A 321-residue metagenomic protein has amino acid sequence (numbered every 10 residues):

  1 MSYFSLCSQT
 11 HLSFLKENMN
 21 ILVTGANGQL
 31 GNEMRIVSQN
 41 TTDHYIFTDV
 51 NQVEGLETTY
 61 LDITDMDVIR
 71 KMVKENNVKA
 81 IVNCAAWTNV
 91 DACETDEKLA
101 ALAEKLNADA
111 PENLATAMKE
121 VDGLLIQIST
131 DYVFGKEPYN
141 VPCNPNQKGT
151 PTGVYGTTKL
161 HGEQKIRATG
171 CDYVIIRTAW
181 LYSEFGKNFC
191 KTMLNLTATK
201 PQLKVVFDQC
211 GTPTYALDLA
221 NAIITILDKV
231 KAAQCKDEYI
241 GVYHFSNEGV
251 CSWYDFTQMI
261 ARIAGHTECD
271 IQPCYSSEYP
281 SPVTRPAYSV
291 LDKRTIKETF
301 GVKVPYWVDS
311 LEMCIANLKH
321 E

Functional and structural regions predicted by a protein language model:
L22-V37: N-terminal Rossmann NAD(P)H-binding glycine-rich loop of SDR-like oxidoreductase domains
T24, T48, C84, L125-T130 (+1 more regions): SDR active-site strand-loop-helix element
Q52-D65: Rossmann-fold cofactor-recognition segment
I63-L106: NAD(P)H-binding glycine-rich loop region in Rossmannoid oxidoreductase-like domains and their noncatalytic homologs
K98-N113, V133-I176, W180-L181: Catalytic helix-loop patch of NAD(P)-dependent Rossmann-fold dehydrogenases
Q164-G211, A216-T225: NAD(P)-dependent short-chain dehydrogenase/reductase
A222, K229-P282: Mid/C-terminal beta-alpha module of Rossmann-like enzyme folds, strongest in SDR-family dehydrogenases/epimerases
V242, V250-Y254, Q258, Y275-C314 (+1 more regions): Conserved C-terminal active-site "lid" loop/helix of NAD(P)H-dependent oxidoreductases that clamps the redox cofactor
